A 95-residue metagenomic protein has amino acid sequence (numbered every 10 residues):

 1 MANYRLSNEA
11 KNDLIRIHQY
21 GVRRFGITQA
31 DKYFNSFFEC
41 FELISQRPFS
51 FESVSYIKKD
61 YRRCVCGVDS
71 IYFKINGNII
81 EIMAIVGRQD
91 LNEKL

Functional and structural regions predicted by a protein language model:
M1-I57, Y61: Basic, Lys/Arg-enriched alpha-helical interface segments
C66-L95: Enriched for short, Lys/Arg-rich terminal
